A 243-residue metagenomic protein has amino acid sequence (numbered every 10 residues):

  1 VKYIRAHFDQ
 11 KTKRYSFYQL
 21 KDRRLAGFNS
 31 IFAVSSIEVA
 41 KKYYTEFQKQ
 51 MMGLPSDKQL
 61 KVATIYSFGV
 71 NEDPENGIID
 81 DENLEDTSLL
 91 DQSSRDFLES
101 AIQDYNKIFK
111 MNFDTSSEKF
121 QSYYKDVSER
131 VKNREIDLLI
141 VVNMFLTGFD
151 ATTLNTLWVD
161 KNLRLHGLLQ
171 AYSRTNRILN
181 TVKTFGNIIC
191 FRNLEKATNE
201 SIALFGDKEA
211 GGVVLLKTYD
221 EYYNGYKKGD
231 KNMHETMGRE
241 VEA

Functional and structural regions predicted by a protein language model:
V1, Q121-Y124, L138, V142 (+4 more regions): Amphipathic alpha-helical transducer elements in NTP-driven molecular machines
V1-L138: Conserved C-terminal RecA-like helicase domain
I37-E38, G69-V70, M144-L146, N162-R164 (+4 more regions): Short, glycine-/Ser/Thr-/acidic-enriched flexible segments
K41-K42, N71-D81, F149-D150, H166-Q170 (+2 more regions): Switch/connector loops and helix/strand junctions flanking conserved nucleotide-binding motifs in nucleotide-processing
S56-G69, Q170, F185-E195: Conserved beta-strand -> loop -> alpha-helix junction used to position metal-binding or nucleic-acid-contacting
L138-V141, F145-Q170, G186-C190: A short beta-strand element within the Helicase C-terminal
S173: Active-site glycine-centered loops adjacent to acidic/histidine catalytic or metal-binding residues that shape
L179-A243: Long, hydrophobic alpha-helical segments
